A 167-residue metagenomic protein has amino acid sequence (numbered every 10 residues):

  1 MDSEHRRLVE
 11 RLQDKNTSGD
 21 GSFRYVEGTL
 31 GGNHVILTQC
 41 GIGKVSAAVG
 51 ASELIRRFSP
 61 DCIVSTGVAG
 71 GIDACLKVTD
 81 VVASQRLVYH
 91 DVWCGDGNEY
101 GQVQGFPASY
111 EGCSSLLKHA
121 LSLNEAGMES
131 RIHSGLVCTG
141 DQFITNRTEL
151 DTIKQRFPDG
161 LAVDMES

Functional and structural regions predicted by a protein language model:
M1, E166-S167: Helix N-cap/beta->alpha junction signal
M1-I55: N-terminal short beta-loop-beta anion/metal-coordinating cradle
F23-E27, S134, S167: Short, acidic/polar N-cap/turn motifs at the starts of alpha helices
V35, F157-V163: Short pre-catalytic strand/loop immediately N-terminal to key active-site residues, enriched for Gly-Thr
C40-G41, L161-M165: Active-site nucleophile and cofactor-binding loops and adjacent substrate-binding regions of central metabolic enzymes
S59-V64: Proline-aspartate-enriched helix->loop->beta-strand connector
I72-P158: Mid-sequence, gly/pro-rich, charge-dense loop/helix-turn segments that line enzyme active sites
